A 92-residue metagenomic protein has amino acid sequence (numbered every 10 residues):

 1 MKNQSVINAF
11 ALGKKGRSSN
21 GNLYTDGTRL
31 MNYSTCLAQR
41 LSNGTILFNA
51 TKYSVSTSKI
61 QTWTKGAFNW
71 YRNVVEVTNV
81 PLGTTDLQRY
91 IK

Functional and structural regions predicted by a protein language model:
M1-K92: Terminal leader/tail segments of proteins
